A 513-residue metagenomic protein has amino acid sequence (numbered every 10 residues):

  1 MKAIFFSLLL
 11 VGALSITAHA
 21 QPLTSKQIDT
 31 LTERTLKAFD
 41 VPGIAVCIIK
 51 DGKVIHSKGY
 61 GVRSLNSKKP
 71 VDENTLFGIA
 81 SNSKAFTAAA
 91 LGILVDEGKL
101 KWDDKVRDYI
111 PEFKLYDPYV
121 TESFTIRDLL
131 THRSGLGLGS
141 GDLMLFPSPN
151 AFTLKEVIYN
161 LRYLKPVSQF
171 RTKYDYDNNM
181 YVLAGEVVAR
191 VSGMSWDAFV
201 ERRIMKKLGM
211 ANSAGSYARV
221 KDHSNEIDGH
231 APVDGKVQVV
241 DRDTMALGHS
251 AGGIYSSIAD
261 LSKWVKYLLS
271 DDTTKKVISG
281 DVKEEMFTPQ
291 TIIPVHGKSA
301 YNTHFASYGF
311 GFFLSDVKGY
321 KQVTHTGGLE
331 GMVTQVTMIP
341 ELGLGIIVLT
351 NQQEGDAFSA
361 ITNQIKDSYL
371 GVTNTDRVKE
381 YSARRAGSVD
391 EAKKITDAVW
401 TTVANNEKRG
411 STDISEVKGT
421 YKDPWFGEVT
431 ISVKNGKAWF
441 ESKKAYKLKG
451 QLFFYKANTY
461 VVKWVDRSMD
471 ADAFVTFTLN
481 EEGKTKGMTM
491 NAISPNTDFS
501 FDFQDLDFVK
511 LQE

Functional and structural regions predicted by a protein language model:
M1-L23: Bacterial Sec-dependent N-terminal signal peptides
Q21-K58, M144, S148, Y159 (+3 more regions): Catalytic loop of the DD-peptidase/beta-lactamase superfamily, centered on the K-T-G motif and neighboring
P22-I79, K99-K101, D108-Y109, K114-Y116 (+2 more regions): Short, conserved catalytic-motif segment at the N-terminal edge
D29, G43, G78-N82, D96-G137 (+4 more regions): Active-site helix/loop module of the DD-peptidase/beta-lactamase fold, centered on the serine-lysine SxxK catalytic
D29-T32, V46, G52, L76-V106 (+3 more regions): Active-site SXXK
S57, K69, G137-S140, T430: Short, solvent-exposed loop/turn elements at domain surfaces
T75, F170-Y176, G248-Y255: A short glycine-threonine-serine/GTX helix/turn-capping micro-motif
T125, N179-M180: Mid-domain, small-residue-enriched loop/turn segments at the edges of structured enzyme/sensor domains
